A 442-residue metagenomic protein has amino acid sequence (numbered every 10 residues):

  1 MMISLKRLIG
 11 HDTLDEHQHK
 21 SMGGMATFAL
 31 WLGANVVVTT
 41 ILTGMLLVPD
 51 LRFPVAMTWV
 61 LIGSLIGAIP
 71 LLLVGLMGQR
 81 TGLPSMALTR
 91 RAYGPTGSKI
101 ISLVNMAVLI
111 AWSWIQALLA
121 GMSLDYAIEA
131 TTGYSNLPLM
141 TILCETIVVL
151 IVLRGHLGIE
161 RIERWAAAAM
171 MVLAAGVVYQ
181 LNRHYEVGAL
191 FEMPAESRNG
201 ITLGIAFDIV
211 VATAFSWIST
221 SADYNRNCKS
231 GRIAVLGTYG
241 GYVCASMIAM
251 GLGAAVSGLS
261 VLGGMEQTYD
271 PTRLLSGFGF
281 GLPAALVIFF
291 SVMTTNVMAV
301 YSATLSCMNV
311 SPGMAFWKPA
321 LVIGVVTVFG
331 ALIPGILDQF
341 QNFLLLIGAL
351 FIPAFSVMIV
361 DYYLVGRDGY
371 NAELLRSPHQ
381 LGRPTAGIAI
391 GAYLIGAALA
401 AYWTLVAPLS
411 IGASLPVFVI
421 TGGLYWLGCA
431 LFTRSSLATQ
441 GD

Functional and structural regions predicted by a protein language model:
M1-P54, A175, G200-F207, R226-G231 (+1 more regions): Membrane-interface "cap" regions at the ends of multi-pass membrane proteins
Q18, F355-L427, L431, S435-D442: C-terminal membrane-solvent junction of multi-pass transporters and transport-like membrane proteins
G24-T40, Y179-H184, M193-V256, F278-V297 (+1 more regions): Hydrophobic, membrane-embedded alpha-helices of multi-pass small-molecule transporters
L46-L76, G97-S102, Y242-M247: Extracellular loop-to-transmembrane helix junctions
V48-D50, L76, I100, M122-T131 (+6 more regions): Membrane-water interface regions at transmembrane-helix termini and the short interhelical loops of multi-pass membrane
L61-R91, S102-W114, C429-L437: Juxtamembrane transmembrane-helix boundary signature
S102-L103, E129-R154, A168-V178, T202-S221 (+4 more regions): Transmembrane alpha-helical segments of multi-pass small-molecule transport proteins
L139, L143-C144, V148-L181, V235-Y242 (+2 more regions): Membrane-interface loop-to-helix entry segments
